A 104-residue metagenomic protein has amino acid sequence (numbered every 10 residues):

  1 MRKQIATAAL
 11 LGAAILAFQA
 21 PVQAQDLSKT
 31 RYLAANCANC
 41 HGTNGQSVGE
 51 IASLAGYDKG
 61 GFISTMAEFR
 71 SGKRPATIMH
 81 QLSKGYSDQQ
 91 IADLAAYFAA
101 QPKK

Functional and structural regions predicted by a protein language model:
M1-A9: Bacterial N-terminal signal peptides that target proteins for export
A8-A17: Bacterial N-terminal signal peptides
L16-A34, E50-A52, I63, E68 (+1 more regions): Electrostatic cytochrome c docking/interface patches
S28, G60, Q89-A92: Residues in well-ordered alpha-helical elements
A35-T43, L94: The canonical Cys-X-X-Cys-His
C40-S47, A99-A100: Detector for the c-type heme attachment site
N44-P75, H80-K84: Gly/Gly-Pro-rich "capping" loops immediately C-terminal to redox-active cysteine motifs in periplasmic/lumenal
S71, K84-K104: C-terminal capping alpha-helices of c-type cytochrome domains
